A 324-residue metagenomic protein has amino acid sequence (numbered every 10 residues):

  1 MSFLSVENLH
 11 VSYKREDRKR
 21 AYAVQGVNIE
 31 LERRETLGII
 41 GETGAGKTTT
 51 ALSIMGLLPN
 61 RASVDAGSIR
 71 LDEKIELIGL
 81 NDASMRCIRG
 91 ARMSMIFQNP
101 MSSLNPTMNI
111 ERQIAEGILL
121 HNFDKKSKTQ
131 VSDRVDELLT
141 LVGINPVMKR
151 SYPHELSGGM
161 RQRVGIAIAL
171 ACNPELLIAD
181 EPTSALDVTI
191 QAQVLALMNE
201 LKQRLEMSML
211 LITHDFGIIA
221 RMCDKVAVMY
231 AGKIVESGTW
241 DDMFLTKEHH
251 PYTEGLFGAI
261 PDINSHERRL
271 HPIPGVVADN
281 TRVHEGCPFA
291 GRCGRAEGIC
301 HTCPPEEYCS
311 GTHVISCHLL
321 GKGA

Functional and structural regions predicted by a protein language model:
M1-E248, I315, G321-A324: ABC transporter nucleotide-binding domains
S237-A324: Short catalytic/signature loops enriched in Gly
